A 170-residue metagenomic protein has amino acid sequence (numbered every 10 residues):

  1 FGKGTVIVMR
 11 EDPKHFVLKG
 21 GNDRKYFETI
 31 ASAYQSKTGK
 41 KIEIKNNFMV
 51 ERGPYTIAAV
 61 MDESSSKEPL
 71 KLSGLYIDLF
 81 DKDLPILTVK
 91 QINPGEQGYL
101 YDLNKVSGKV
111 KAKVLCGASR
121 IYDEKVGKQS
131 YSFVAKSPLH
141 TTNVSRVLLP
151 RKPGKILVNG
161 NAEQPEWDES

Functional and structural regions predicted by a protein language model:
F1-K125: A conserved amphipathic helix/loop scaffold that creates a polar/acidic microenvironment used either to coordinate
M9, V17-K19, E68, T141-S145 (+2 more regions): Short acidic, gly/pro-rich beta-turn/loop elements at beta-sheet edges and active-site/ligand-binding grooves
P54-T56, Q129-Y131, N143-S145: Structural beta-strand segments of beta-rich domains
A58, F133, I156: Hydrophobic, well-ordered secondary-structure elements that form the walls of internal hydrophobic environments
D62-L75, A135-G154: Surface-exposed beta-strand/loop patches in extracellular or lumenal glycoproteins
S73, L157-E163: Short strand-turn-strand beta-turns centered on an Asx-Gly dipeptide
E124-V126, P153-G154: Peripheral terminal and inter-domain segments
E163-S170: Long, low-complexity serine/threonine/glycine- and acidic-rich segments characteristic of extracellular
